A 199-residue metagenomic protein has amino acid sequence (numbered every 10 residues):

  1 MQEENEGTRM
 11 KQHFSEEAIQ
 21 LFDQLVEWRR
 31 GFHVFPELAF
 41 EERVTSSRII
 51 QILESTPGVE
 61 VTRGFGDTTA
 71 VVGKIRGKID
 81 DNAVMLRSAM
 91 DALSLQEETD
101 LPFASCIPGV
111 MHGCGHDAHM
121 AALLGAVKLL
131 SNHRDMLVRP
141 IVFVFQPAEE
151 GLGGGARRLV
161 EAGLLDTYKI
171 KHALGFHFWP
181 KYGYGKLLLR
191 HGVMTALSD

Functional and structural regions predicted by a protein language model:
G7-H112, A121-L124, K128-R139: Acidic/His- and Gly-rich active-site-bordering loop/insert found across diverse amide/peptide-bond hydrolases
V71, L93-L95, L101-M111, A118 (+1 more regions): Histidine/acidic-residue-rich, glycine-tolerant segments that coordinate divalent metal ions
